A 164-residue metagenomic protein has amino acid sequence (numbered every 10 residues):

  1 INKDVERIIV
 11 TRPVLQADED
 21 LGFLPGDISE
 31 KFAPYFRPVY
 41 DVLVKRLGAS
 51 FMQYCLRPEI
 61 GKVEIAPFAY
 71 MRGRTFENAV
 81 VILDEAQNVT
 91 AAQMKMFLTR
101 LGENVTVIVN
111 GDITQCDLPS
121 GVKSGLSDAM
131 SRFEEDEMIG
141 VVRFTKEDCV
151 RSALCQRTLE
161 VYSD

Functional and structural regions predicted by a protein language model:
I1-I60, P119-E137: Conserved P-loop
I1-K3, R72-T75, V89, T99-I108 (+1 more regions): Conserved catalytic network of the ASCE P-loop NTPase/AAA+ motor domain
I9, A66, I108, G140-V142: Hydrophobic/aromatic beta-strand patches that form the interior of the parallel beta-sheet core in alpha/beta enzyme
V10, I82, T106-D112: Structural recognition of the conserved hydrophobic beta-strand(s) that form the central parallel beta-sheet of P-loop
P13-D18, Y70-R72, Q87-N88, E103 (+3 more regions): Conserved nucleotide-binding/hydrolysis micro-motifs of P-loop NTPases
S29-Y40, V80, A91-M94, N104 (+3 more regions): Amphipathic alpha-helical transducer elements in NTP-driven molecular machines
G61-M96: Conserved RecA-like ASCE ATPase "motif II neighborhood" in helicase/translocase motors
A129-D164: Conserved coupling/interface region of RecA-like P-loop/ASCE motor cores
